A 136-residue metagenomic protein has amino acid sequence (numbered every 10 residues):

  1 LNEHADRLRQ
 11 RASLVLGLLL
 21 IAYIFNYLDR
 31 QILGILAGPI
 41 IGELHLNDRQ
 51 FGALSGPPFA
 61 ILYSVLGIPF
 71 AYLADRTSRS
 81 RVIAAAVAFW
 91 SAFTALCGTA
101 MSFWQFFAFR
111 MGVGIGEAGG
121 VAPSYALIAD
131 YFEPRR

Functional and structural regions predicted by a protein language model:
L1-L28: Cytosolic juxtamembrane N-terminal segment immediately preceding the first transmembrane helix of multi-pass
A22-Y27, A60, T94, S102-F106 (+1 more regions): Helical-face signature of the major facilitator-like transporter fold
Y27, Q31, G98, G114-A122: Small-residue-rich segments within alpha-helical transmembrane domains of MFS-like 12-TM solute carriers
Q31, A60-I68, A118: Residue-level signature of mid-helix packing/kink "hotspots" within the transmembrane helices of 12-pass Major
L36-V65: Extracellular/periplasmic helix-loop-helix junction of adjacent transmembrane segments in MFS-like secondary
H45, S78, T99-Q105, G116 (+1 more regions): Helix-breaking motifs and short loop linkers at transmembrane-helix boundaries and internal kinks in secondary membrane
V65-W104: Conserved MFS/SLC helix-loop-helix module at the cytosolic interface between two early adjacent transmembrane helices
F109-R136: Cytoplasmic helix-loop-helix junction between adjacent transmembrane helices in 12-TM secondary transporters
